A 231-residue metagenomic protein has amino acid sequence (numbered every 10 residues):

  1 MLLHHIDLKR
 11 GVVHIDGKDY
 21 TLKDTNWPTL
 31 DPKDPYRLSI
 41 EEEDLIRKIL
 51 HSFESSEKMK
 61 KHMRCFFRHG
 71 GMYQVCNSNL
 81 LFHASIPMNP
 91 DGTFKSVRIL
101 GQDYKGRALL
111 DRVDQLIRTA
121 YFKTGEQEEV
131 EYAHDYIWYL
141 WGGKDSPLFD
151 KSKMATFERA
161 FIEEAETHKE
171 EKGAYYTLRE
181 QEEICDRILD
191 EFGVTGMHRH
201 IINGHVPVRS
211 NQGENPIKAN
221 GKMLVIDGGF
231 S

Functional and structural regions predicted by a protein language model:
M1-S231: Feature recognizes metal-dependent phosphohydrolase scaffolds
